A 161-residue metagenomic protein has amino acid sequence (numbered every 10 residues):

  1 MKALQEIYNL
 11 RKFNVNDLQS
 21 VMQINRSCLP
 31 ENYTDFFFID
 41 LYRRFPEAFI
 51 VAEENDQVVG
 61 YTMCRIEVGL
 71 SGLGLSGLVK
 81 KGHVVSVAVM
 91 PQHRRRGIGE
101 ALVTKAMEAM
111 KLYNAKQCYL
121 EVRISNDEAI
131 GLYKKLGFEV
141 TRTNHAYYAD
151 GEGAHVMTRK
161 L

Functional and structural regions predicted by a protein language model:
K2-L4, Y8, K12-Q92, V103-Y113 (+1 more regions): Acetyl-CoA-dependent GNAT
L10, R95, E121-V122: Conserved SAM-binding loop
F38, Y61, H93, L132 (+2 more regions): Conserved hydrophobic/aromatic "anchor" residues that stabilize well-ordered secondary structure elements
D56, G60, G97-G99, G137: Conserved phosphate-binding and hydrolysis motifs of nucleotide-dependent enzymes
C64, V140-T141: Short beta-strand "wing" residues that participate in macromolecule-binding interfaces
P91-E108, D127, G131-K135: Conserved acetyl-CoA-binding loop-helix of GNAT-fold acetyltransferases
R96, Y113-K116: Short coil/turn segments at alpha/beta junctions that flank glycine-rich nucleotide-binding fingerprints
K116-Y119, R123-D127, L136, R142 (+1 more regions): C-terminal "cap" of GNAT-fold acetyltransferases
